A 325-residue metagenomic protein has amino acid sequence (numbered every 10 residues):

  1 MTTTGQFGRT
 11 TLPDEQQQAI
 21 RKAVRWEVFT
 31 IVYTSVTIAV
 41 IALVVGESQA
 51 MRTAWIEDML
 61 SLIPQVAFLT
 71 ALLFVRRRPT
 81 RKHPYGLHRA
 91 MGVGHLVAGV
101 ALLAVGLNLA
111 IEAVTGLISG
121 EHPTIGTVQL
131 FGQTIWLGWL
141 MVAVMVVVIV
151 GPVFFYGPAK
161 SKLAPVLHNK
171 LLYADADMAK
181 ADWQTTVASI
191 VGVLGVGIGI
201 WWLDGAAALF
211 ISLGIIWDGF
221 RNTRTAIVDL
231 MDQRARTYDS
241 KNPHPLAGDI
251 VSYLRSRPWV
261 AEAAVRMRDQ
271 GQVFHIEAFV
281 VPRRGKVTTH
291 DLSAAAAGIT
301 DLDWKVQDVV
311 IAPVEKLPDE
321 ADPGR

Functional and structural regions predicted by a protein language model:
M1-D239: Alpha-helical transmembrane cores and adjacent cytosolic helix/loop segments of polytopic membrane transporters
M1-E27, R77, G219-R325: Peripheral (non-transmembrane) domains and long loops of multi-pass membrane proteins
